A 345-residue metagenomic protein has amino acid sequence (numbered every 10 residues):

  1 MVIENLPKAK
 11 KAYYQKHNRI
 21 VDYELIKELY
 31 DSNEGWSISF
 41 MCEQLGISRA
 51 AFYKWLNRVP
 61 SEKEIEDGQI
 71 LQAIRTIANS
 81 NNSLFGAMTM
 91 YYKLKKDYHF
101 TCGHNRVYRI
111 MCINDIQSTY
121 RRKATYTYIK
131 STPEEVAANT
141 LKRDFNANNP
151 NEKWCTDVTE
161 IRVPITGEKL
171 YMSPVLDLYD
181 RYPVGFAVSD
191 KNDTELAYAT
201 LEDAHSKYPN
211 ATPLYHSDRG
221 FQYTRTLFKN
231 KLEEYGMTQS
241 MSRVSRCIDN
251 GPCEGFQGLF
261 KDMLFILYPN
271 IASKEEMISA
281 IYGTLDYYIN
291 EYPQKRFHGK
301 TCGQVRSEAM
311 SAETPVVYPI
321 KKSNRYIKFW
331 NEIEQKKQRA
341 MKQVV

Functional and structural regions predicted by a protein language model:
M1-S37: Residue-centric detector for conserved, function-critical "anchor" positions in compact interaction modules
Y14-V21, C42, I47-N149, T301-M310 (+1 more regions): Basic, flexible linker segments flanking DNA-binding modules in nucleic acid-interacting mobile-element proteins
G35-S37, F85, C102, A272: Residue-level signal for the short linker/turn that defines the boundary of a DNA-recognition helix
M41-C42, F52, I74, M90 (+14 more regions): Mobile genetic element proteins and their domesticated derivatives, centered on retroelements and DNA transposons
G46, T159-N192, T200-H205, K231: Short conserved beta-strand segments at catalytic cores or DNA/RNA-binding microdomains of nucleic-acid binding
I65, K130, S217-R219, R225-K229 (+3 more regions): RNase H-like two-metal-ion nuclease catalytic core shared by retroviral integrases and related mobile-element nucleases
F100-H104, Y108-P174, Y198-A199, K207-T212 (+1 more regions): Mobile-element integrase/transposase regions, centering on the N-terminal DNA-binding/Zn-coordinating module
E233, M237, L259-V345: C-terminal domain-tail junction helix/linker
